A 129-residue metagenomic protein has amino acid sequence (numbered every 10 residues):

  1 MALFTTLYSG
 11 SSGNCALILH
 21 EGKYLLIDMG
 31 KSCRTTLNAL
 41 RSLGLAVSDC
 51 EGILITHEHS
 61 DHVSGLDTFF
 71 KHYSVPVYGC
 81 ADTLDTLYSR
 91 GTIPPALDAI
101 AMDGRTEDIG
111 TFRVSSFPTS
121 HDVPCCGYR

Functional and structural regions predicted by a protein language model:
M1-L43, C126-R129: Conserved beta-strand hairpin/beta-sheet module of binuclear metal-dependent hydrolase folds, prominently
A2, L45-S48, P95, F112: Structured loop/turn residues at beta-strand edges in well-structured enzyme cores
L3-T6, S32, I53-T56, S116-T119: Short, flexible loop segments at the rims of nucleotide/cofactor-binding pockets, characterized by
T6-A16, H57-H62, Y88, V114-S116: Structured catalytic core of nucleotide-sugar glycosyltransferases
S12, S32, H59, T83 (+1 more regions): A generic "binding-loop/recognition-motif" signal
I18, D28, H57, V77 (+3 more regions): Divalent metal-coordination and catalytic microenvironments
S32-C80, D98: Active-site metal-binding motif and surrounding structural segment of the metallo-beta-lactamase
C80-R129: Metallo-beta-lactamase
